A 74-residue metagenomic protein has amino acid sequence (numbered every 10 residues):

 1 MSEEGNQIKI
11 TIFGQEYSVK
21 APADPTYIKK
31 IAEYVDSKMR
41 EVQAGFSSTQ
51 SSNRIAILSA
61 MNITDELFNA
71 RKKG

Functional and structural regions predicted by a protein language model:
S2-E3, Q7-T11: N-terminal intrinsically disordered, cationic/polar leader segments that include organellar targeting peptides
Q15-V19, P25-K29, D36, Q43-I57: Amphipathic, hydrophobic secondary-structure cores in small proteins
A23, A32, G74: A short beta-strand motif that forms part of the nucleic acid-binding face of small beta-barrel RNA-binding folds
E33-S37, N62-D65: Generic structural signal for well-ordered, non-membrane alpha-helices
K38-G45, E66-A70: Conserved, well-folded catalytic cores of nucleic-acid-processing and energy-transducing macromolecular machines
N53-A56, A60-G74: Long, hydrophobic or amphipathic alpha-helical segments
